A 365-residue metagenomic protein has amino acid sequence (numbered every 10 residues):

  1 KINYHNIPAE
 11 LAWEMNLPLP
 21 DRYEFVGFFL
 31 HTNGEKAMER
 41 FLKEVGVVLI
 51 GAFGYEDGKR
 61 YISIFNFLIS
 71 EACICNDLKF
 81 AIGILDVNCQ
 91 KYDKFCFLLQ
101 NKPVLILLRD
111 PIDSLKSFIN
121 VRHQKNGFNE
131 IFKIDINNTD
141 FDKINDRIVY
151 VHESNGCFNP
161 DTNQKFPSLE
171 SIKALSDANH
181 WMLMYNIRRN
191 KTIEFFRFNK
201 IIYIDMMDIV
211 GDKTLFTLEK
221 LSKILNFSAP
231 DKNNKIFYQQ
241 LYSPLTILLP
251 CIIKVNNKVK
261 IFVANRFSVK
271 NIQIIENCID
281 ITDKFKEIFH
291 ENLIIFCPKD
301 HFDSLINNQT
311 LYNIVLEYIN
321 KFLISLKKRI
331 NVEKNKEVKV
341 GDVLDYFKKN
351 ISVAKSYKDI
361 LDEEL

Functional and structural regions predicted by a protein language model:
K1-N137, N179-F196: PAPS-dependent sulfotransferase catalytic domain
K1-P18, I224-L365: PAPS-dependent sulfotransferases, especially Golgi type II membrane carbohydrate sulfotransferases
F25-F28, R40-F41, A178-I224, F322-V338 (+2 more regions): Extended amphipathic secondary-structure runs
C89-K235, S243-I275, I279-I281: PAPS-dependent sulfotransferase catalytic domain
